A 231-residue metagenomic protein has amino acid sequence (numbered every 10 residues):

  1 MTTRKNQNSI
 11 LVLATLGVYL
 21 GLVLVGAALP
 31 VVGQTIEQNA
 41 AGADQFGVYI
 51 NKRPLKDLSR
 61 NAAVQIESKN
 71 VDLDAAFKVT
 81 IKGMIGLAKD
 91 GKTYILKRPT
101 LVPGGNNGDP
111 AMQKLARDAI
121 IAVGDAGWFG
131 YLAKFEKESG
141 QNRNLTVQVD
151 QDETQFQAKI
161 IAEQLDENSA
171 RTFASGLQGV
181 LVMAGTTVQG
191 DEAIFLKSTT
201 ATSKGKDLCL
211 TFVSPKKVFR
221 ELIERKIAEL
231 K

Functional and structural regions predicted by a protein language model:
M1-L13: N-terminal secretory signal peptides that target proteins for export/translocation
N6-Q7, L16-Y19, V32: Short intrinsically disordered, low-complexity segments
A14-A27: Bacterial N-terminal signal peptides
V32-Q164, S169-S175, G179-V182, Q189-T199 (+3 more regions): Charge-biased low-complexity segments
